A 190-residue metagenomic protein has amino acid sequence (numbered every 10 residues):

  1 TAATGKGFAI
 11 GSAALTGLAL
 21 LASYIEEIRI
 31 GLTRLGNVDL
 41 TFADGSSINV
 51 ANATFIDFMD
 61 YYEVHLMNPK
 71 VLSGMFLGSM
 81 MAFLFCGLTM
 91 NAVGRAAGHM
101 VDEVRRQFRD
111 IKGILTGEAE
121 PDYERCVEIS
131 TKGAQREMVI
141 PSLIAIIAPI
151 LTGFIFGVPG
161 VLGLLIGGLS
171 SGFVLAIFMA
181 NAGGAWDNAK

Functional and structural regions predicted by a protein language model:
A2-K190: Hydrophobic packing and interface segments
